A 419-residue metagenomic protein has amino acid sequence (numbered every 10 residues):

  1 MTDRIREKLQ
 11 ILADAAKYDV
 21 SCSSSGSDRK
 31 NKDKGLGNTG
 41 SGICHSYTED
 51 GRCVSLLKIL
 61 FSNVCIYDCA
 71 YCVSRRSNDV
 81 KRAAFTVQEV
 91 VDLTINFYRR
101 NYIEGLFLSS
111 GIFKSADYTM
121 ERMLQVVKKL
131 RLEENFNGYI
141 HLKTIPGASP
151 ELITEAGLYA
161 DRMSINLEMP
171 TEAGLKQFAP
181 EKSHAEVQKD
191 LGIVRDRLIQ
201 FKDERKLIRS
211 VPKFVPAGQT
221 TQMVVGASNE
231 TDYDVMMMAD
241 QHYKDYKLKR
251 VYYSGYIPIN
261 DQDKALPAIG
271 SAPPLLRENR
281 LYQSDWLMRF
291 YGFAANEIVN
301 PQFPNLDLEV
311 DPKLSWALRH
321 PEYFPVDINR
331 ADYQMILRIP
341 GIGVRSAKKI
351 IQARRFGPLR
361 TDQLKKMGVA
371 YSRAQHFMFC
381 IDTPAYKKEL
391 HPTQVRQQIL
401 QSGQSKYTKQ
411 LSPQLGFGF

Functional and structural regions predicted by a protein language model:
M1-V64, A370, M378-F379, Y386-K409 (+1 more regions): Flexible, acidic/Gly-rich N-terminal and inter-domain linker regions that tether and position cofactor-handling modules
L56, C69, L108, I165 (+3 more regions): Conserved, mostly hydrophobic/aromatic
L57-I59, Q88-R99, K206-L207: Short, charged beta->alpha transition segments
I59-Q88: Canonical Radical SAM [4Fe-4S] cluster-binding loop centered on the CxxxCxxC motif and its immediate flanking residues
V91, K114-I298: Conserved AdoMet/S-adenosylmethionine-binding subsite of the radical SAM
I95-S110, S284: Short Fe-S-cluster ligation motifs
N305-M335, T361-F419: C-terminal extensions
